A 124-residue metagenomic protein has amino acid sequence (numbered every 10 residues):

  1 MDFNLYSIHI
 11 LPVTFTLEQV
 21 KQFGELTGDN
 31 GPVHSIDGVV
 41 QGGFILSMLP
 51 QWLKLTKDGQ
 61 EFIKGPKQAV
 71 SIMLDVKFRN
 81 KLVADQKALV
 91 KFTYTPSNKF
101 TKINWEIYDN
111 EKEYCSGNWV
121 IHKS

Functional and structural regions predicted by a protein language model:
M1-A69: Hot-dog-fold acyl-thioester-processing enzymes
M1-L5, F78, L82-S124: HotDog/MaoC-like acyl-thioester-processing domains
L55-T93: Mid-chain, well-packed structural core segment of small domains
